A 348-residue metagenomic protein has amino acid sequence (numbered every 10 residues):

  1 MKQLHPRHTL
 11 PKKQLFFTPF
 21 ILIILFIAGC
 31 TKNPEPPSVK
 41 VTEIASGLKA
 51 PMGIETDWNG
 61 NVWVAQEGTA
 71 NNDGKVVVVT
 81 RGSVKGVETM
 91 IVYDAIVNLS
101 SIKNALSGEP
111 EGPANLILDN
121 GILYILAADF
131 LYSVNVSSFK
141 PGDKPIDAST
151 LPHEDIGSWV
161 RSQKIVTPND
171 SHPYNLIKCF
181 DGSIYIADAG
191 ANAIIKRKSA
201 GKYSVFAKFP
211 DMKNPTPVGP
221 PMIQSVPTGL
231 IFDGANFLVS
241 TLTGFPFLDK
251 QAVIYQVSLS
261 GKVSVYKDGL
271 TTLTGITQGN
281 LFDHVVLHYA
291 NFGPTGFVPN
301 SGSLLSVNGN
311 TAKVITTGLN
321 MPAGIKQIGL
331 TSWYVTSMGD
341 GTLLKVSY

Functional and structural regions predicted by a protein language model:
M1-H5, Q14, T18-E43, N59: Bacterial Sec-dependent N-terminal signal peptides
G47-N59, D73, S101-I122, S158-I184 (+7 more regions): Beta-rich, blade/repeat-based domains predominating in secreted/periplasmic proteins but also intracellular
A65-E67, A127-D129, D188, S240-T243 (+2 more regions): Recurrent small/Gly-Pro-centered beta-turn motifs in extracellular repeat architectures
T69-G74, A189-G190, P246-Q251, P294-S301 (+1 more regions): Short, solvent-exposed loop/turn segments at conserved positions within beta-propeller repeat blades
N72-V79, F130-Y132, A193-K196, V205 (+3 more regions): A short loop-to-beta-strand structural motif that recurs across blades of beta-propeller domains
T80-M90, N135-K140, R197-K202, V257-K262 (+2 more regions): Short loop/turn segments that connect beta-strands within beta-propeller blades
M90-S107, G142-P168, S204-P221, S264: Surface-exposed loop and turn segments in beta-propeller and other repeat-based domains that flank or scaffold
P322-Y348: Blade-level signature of beta-propeller repeat domains, shared across WD40, Kelch, NHL, RCC1 and BNR/Asp-box propellers
